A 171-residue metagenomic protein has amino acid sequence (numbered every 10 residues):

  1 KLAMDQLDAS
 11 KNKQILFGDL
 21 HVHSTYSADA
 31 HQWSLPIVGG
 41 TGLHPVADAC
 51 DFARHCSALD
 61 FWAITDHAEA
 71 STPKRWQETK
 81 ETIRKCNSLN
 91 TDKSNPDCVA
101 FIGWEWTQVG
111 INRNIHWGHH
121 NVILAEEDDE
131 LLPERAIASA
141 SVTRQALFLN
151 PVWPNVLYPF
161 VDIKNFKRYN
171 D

Functional and structural regions predicted by a protein language model:
K1-D171: Extended, charged catalytic domains and RNA/DNA-binding interfaces, predominantly in divalent-metal-using enzymes
